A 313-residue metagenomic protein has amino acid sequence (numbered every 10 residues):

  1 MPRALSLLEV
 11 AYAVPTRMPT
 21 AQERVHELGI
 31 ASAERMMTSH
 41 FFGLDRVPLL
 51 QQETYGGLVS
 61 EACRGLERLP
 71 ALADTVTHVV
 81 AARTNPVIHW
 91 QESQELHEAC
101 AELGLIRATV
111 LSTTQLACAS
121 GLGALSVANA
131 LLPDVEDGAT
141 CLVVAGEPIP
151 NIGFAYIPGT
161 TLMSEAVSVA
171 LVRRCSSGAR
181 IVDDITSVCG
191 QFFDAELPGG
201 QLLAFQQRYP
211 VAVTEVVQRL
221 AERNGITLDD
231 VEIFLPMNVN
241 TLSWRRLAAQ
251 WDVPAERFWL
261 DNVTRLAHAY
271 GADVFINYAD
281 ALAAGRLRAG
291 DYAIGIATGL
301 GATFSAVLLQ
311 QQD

Functional and structural regions predicted by a protein language model:
M1-Q52, A155-V211, E215-Q218, T298 (+1 more regions): Condensing-enzyme catalytic core mediating Claisen C-C bond formation in acyl metabolism
A4-S6, A139-V143, A293-G295: Short glycine-aspartate micro-motif
S32-R35, W90-G104, C141-P148, D183 (+1 more regions): Acidic-glycine-rich active-site phosphate/pyrophosphate-binding loop
Q52-Q115, I226-W244, Q250: Conserved beta-ketoacyl condensing-enzyme motif
T54-P70, Q207-N224, I276-A281: Short, well-ordered amphipathic alpha-helical segments that serve as non-catalytic structural scaffolds within diverse
P86-S93, I106, S112-E136, E232-D313: Claisen-condensing/thiolase-fold acyl-transfer catalytic domains that form or cleave C-C bonds in fatty acid
P133, G138-S164: Flexible, glycine-rich active-site loops centered on histidine and acidic residues that chelate a metal or position
L142-E147, V172, G295-T298: Short beta-strand segments
